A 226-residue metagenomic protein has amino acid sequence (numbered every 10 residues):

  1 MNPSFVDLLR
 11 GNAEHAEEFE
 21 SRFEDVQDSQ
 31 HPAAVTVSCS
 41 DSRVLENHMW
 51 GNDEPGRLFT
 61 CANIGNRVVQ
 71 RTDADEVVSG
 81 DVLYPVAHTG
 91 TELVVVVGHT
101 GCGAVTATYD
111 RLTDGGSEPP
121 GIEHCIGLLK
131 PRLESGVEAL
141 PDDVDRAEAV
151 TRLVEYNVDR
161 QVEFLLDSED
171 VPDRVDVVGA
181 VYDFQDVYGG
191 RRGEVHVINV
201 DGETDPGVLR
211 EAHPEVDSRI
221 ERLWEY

Functional and structural regions predicted by a protein language model:
N2-P32, D41, N66-D75, T89 (+1 more regions): Divalent-metal-activated hydrolytic enzyme cores
P32-V35, E92-V94: Short active-site oxyanion
T36, V96, G179: Divalent metal-coordination and catalytic microenvironments
S40-R43, I64-N66, H99-C102: Short glycine-enriched loops at secondary-structure junctions
S42-A62: Catalytic core of membrane glycerolipid acyltransferases/transacylases, capturing the structured, soluble-facing
V44-W50, Y84-V86, D167-D170: Short amphipathic alpha-helices and their capping/turn segments at secondary-structure boundaries
F59-P85: Glycine-rich oxoanion-binding loops at beta->alpha junctions
A87-G101: Ordered, amphipathic secondary-structure segments that act as subunit-interaction surfaces in large macromolecular
